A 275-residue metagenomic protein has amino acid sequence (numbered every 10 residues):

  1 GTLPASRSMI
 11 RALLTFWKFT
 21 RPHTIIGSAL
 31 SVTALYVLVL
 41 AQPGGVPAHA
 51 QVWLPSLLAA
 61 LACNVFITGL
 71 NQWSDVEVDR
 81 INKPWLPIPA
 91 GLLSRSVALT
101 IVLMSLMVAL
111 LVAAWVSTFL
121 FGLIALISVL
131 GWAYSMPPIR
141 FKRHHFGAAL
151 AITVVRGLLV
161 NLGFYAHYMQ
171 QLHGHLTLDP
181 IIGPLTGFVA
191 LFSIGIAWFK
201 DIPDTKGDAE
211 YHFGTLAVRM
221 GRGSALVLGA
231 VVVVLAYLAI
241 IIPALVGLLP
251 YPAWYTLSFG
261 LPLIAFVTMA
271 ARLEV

Functional and structural regions predicted by a protein language model:
T2-V275: Multi-pass alpha-helical membrane architecture of UbiA-family and related isoprenoid/lipid prenyltransferases
